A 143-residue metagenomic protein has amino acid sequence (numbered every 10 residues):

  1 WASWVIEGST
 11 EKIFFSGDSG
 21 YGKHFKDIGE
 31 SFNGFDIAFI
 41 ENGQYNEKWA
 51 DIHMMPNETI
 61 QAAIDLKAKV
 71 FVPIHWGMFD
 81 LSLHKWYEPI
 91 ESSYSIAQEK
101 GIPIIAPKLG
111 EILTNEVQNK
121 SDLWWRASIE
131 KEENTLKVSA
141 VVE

Functional and structural regions predicted by a protein language model:
W1-N33, L109-E143: Core dinuclear metal-dependent hydrolase active-site scaffold
K12, G20-L109: Cap/insert and terminal regions of metallo-dependent hydrolase folds
